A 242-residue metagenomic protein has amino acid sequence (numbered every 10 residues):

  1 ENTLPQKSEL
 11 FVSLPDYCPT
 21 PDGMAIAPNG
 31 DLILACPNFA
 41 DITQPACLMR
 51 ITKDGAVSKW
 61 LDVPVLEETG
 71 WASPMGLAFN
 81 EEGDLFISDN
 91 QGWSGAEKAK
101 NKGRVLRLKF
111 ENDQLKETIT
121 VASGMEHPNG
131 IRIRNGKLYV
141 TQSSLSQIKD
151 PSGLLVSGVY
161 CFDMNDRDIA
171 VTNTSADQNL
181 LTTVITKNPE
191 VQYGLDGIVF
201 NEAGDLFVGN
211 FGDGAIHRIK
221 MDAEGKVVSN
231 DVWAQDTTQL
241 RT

Functional and structural regions predicted by a protein language model:
N2-C18: A short helix->beta-strand "capping" segment at the edge of beta-propeller domains
S8-V12, S58-P64, K116-S123, A170-T186 (+1 more regions): Beta-propeller fold detector
D16-D31, A35-N38, Q44-P45, V65-L85 (+6 more regions): Beta-rich, blade/repeat-based domains predominating in secreted/periplasmic proteins but also intracellular
P37-F39, N90-G92, K100, S143-S146 (+4 more regions): Short loop/turn segments immediately following the C-termini of beta-strands
P45-M49, G103-L106, G158-Y160, A215-H217: A short loop-to-beta-strand structural motif that recurs across blades of beta-propeller domains
L108-D113, F162-T172, I219-K226: Short loop/turn segments immediately following beta-strands, especially the blade-tip and inter-blade linker loops
Q142-P189: Histidine/lysine/aspartate-rich catalytic loop segments that bind and position anionic ligands
H217-T242: C-terminal closing repeat unit and adjoining cap/tail of repeat-based domains
